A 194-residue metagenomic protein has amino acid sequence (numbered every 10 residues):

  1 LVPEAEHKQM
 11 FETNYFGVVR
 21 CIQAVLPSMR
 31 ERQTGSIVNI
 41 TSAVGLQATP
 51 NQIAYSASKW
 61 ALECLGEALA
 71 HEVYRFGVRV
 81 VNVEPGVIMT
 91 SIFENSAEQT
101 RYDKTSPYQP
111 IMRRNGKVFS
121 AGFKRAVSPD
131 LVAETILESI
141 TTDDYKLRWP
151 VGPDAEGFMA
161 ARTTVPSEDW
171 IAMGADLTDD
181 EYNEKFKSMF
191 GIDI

Functional and structural regions predicted by a protein language model:
E6-K8: Substrate-binding pocket helix/loop in short-chain dehydrogenase/reductase
I22, S58: Active-site helix of classical SDR
A24-Q33: A short helix-coil junction within the Rossmann-fold of NAD(P)-dependent oxidoreductases
S42: Residue(s) in the substrate-gating loop at a strand-loop-helix junction that position the organic substrate next
Q47, A68-R79: Active-site-adjacent segment of SDR/Rossmann-fold oxidoreductases
Q47-I53: Active-site loop immediately N-terminal to the catalytic Tyr-X3-Lys motif of short-chain dehydrogenase/reductase
V78-G122: C-terminal beta-strand-loop-alpha-helix "lid" module of Rossmann-like NAD(P)-dependent dehydrogenases
